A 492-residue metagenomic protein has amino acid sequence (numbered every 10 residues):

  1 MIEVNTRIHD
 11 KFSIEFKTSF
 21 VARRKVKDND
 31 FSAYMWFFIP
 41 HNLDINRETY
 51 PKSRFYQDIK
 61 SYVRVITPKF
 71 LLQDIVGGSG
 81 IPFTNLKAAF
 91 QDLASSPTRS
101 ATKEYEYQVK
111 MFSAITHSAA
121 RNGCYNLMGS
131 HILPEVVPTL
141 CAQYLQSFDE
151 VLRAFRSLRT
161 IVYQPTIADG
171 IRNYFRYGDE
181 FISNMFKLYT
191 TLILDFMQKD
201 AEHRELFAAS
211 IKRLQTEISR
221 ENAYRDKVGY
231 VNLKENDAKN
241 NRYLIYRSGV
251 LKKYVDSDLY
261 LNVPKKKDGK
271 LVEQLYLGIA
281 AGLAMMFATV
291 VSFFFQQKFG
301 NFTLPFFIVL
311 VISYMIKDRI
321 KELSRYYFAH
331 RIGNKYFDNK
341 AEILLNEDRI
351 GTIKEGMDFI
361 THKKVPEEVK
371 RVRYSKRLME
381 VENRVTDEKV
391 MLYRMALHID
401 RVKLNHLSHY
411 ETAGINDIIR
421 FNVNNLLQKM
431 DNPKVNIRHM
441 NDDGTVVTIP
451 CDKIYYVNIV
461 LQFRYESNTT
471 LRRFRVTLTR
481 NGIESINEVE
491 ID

Functional and structural regions predicted by a protein language model:
I2, R7-K25, T448-D452, F463-F474 (+1 more regions): Membrane-proximal, solvent-exposed terminal domains/tails of membrane-associated proteins
I2-Y125: N-terminal pre-first-transmembrane
H9, H41, H117, H131 (+6 more regions): Histidine (H) residue identity feature
N29-G77, E368-R480: Structured extramembrane domains adjacent to transmembrane segments
K69-I245: Membrane-protein extramembrane domains
Q198-L283, F287, R473-T479, I483: Membrane-proximal, non-transmembrane alpha-helical segments
G269-I343: Transmembrane alpha-helical hairpins and terminal membrane-anchor modules
Y327-S375: N-terminal topogenic membrane-targeting module
